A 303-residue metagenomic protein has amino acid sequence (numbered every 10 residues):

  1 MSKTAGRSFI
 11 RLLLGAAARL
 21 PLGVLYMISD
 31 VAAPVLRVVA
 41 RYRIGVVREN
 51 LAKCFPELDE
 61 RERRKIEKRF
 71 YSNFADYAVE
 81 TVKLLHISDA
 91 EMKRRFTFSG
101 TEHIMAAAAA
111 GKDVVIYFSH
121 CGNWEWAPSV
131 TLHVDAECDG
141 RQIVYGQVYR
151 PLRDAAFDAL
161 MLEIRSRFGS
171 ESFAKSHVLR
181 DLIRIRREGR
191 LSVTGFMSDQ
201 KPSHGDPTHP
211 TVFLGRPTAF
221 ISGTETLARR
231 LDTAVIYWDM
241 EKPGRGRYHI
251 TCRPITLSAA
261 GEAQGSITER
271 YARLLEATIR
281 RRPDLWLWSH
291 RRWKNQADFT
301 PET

Functional and structural regions predicted by a protein language model:
M1-N123, D158-M161, G169-S170: Membrane-anchoring hydrophobic helices of lipid-metabolizing enzymes
L36, M92, Y149-R150, V212-F213 (+1 more regions): A generic structural signal for short
G45, E125, D158-A159, R180 (+2 more regions): Residue-level marker for well-ordered alpha-helical positions
K65-K68, H133, R167, S176-T303: Non-catalytic C-terminal accessory region of glycerolipid acyltransferases and related lyso-lipid remodeling enzymes
T101-M105, P128-D135, M161-L162, I183 (+2 more regions): Short amphipathic alpha-helical segments and helix-helix/interface helices
A110-S176, H204-V212: Catalytic core of membrane glycerolipid acyltransferases/transacylases, capturing the structured, soluble-facing
